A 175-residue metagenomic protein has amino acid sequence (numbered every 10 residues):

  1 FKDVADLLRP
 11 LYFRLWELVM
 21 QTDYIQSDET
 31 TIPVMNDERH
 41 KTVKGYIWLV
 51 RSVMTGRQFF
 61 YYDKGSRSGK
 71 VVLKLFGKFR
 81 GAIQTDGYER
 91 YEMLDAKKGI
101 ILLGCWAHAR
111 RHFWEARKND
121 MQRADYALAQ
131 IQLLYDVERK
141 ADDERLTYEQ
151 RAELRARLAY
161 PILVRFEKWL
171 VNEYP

Functional and structural regions predicted by a protein language model:
F1-P175: Catalytic center-proximal scaffold of phosphoryl-transfer enzymes
